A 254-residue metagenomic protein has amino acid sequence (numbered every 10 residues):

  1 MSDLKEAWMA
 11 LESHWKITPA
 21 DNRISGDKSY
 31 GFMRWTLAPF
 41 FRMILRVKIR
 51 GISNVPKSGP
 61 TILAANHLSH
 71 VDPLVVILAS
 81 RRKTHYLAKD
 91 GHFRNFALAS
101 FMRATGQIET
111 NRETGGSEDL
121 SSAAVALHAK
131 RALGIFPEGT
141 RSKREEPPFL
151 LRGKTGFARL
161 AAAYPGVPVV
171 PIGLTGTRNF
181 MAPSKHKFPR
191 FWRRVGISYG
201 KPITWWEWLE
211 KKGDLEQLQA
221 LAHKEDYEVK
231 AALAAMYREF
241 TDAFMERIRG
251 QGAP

Functional and structural regions predicted by a protein language model:
S2-G51, R82, F96-T105: A transmembrane-helix-recognition feature enriched in membrane-embedded lipid enzymes and envelope glyco-/phospholipid
S2-N22, L120-P254: Non-catalytic C-terminal accessory region of glycerolipid acyltransferases and related lyso-lipid remodeling enzymes
M43, S58, A104-T105, A129-K130 (+1 more regions): Structured helix-beta-strand junction loops
L45, E113-S117, L150-L151: A conditional alpha-helix N-cap/helix-loop micro-motif detector
R46, P60, R194-G196: A residue-level signal for beta-strand positions that form part of recognition/binding surfaces within mature
G51, A64-N66, A88-K89, F136-P137 (+1 more regions): A secondary-structure boundary/capping signal
I52-P56: Glycine-rich helix-loop-beta junction characteristic of Rossmann-like nucleotide cofactor-binding loops
K57-G115: Catalytic core of membrane glycerolipid acyltransferases/transacylases, capturing the structured, soluble-facing
